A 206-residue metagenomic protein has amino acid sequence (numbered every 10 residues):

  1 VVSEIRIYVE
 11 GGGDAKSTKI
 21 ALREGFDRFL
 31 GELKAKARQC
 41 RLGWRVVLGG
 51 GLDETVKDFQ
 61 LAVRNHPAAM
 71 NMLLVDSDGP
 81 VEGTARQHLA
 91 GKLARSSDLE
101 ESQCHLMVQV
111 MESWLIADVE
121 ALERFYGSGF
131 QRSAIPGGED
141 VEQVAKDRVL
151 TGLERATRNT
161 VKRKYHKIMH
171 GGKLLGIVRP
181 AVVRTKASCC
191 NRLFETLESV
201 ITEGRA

Functional and structural regions predicted by a protein language model:
V1-E4, K16-V46, D53-A206: C-terminal accessory helical subdomains adjacent to catalytic cores in phosphodiester- and nucleotide-handling enzymes
I7-V9: Short hydrophobic beta-strand that contains or immediately precedes a catalytic carboxylate
G11-D14: Short polar catalytic/cofactor-binding loops
